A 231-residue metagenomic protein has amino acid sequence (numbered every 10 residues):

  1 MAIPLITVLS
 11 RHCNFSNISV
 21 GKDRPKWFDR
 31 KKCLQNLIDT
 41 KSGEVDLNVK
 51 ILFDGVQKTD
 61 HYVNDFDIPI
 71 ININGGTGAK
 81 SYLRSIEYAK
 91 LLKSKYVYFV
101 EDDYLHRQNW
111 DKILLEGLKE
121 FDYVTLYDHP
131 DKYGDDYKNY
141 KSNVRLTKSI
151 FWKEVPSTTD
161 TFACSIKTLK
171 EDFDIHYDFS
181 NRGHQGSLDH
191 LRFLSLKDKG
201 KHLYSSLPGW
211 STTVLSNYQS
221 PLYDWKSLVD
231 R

Functional and structural regions predicted by a protein language model:
M1-N36: N-proximal low-complexity "stem/linker" segments adjacent to membrane-targeting elements
L5-I6, T40-K50: Short loop->beta transition adjacent to catalytic acidic/histidine clusters or analogous donor-positioning motifs
I6-S19, D54-G55, L126-H129, P208-G209: Short loop/turn segments at strand-loop or loop-helix junctions that form parts of catalytic or ligand-binding pockets
P25-C33, N74-Y82, T158, H184-D189: Phosphate/oxyanion-binding active-site loops and adjacent basic polyanion-contact surfaces
P25-K26, I166-K167, E171-R231: C-terminal catalytic/acceptor-binding lobe
L52-S94: Active-site-proximal specificity loops/subdomain of glycosyltransferases
S94-L105: Short beta-strand-to-loop acidic/aromatic patch adjacent to the donor-nucleotide binding site
L105-H176: Conserved catalytic core of nucleotide-sugar-dependent glycosyltransferases
